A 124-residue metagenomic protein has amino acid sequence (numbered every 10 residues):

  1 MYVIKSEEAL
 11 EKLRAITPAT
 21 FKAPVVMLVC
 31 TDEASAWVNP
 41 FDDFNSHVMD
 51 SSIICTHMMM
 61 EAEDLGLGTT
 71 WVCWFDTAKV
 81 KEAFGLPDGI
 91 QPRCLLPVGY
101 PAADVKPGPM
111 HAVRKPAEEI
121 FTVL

Functional and structural regions predicted by a protein language model:
M1-S51: Glycine/small-residue-rich phosphate/adenosyl-binding loop
E11-R14, A36-W37, V80-E82, A103-P107: A short, acidic/glycine-rich surface segment
A19-F21, L86-D88, A112-R114: Solvent-exposed alpha-helices and their adjacent loops that cap or buttress functional pockets in soluble metabolic
P24, I90-L96: Short hydrophobic/aromatic-enriched beta-strand-loop microsegments
M27, S35, D42-A83: Small-aliphatic-rich amphipathic alpha-helix that forms the alpha element of a beta-alpha
T31, W74, Y100: Short secondary-structure boundary segments
V80-P92: Short, electropositive alpha-helical surface patch
C94-L124: C-terminal helix-cap and adjacent tail motif
